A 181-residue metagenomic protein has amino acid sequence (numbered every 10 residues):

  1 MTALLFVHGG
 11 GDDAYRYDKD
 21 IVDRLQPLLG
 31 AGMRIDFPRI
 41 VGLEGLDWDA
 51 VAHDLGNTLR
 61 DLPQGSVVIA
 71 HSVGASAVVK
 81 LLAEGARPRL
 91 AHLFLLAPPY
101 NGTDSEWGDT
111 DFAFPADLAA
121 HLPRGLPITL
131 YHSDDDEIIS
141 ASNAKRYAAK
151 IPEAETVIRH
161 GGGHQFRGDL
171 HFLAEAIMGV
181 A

Functional and structural regions predicted by a protein language model:
T2-P63: Active-site catalytic motif of lipid deacylating hydrolases and related acyltransferases
R16, E137-N143: Conserved alpha/beta-hydrolase "acid-adjacent" motif
F37-V41, V157-G163: Short glycine-rich catalytic loops that host catalytic nucleophiles or stabilize transition states across multiple
G45-L46, G162-A174: Catalytic histidine-centered segment of alpha/beta-hydrolase-like enzymes
T58, D169-A181: Catalytic active-site module of serine/aspartate enzymes centered on a nucleophile-bearing elbow/loop
I69-V79: Gly/Ala-rich beta-loop-alpha elbow adjacent to hydrolase catalytic centers
P88-N101: A conserved short beta-strand
R124, T129-H132, D136: Short beta-strand/loop motif that positions the catalytic acidic residue of the alpha/beta-hydrolase fold
